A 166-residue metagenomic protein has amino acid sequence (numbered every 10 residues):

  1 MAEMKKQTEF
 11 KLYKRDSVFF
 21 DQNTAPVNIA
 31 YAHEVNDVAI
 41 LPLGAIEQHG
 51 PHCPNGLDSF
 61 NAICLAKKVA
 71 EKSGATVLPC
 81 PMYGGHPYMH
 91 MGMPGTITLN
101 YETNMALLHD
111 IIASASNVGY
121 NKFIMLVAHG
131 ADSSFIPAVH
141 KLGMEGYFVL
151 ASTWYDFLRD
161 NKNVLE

Functional and structural regions predicted by a protein language model:
A2-P54: Active-site and ligand/interface coordination hotspots across diverse enzymes and nucleic-acid-associated assemblies
V18-Q22, Y83-E166: Active-site histidine-anchored catalytic micro-motif
V27-N28, L65-A66, L108-S114: Short, charged beta->alpha transition segments
D37-A39, A75-T76, I124, Y147-V149: Structural motif
L41-H49, P79-P81, H86-M89: Short, conserved active-site loops that position catalytic residues or coordinate cofactors/metal ions across diverse
D58-A70: Short catalytic helix/loop segments, enriched in acidic residues and glycine and frequently bearing histidine
V69, G74-L78: Glycine-rich, aromatic-flanked loop segments that form ligand/cofactor-binding clefts across common enzyme folds
